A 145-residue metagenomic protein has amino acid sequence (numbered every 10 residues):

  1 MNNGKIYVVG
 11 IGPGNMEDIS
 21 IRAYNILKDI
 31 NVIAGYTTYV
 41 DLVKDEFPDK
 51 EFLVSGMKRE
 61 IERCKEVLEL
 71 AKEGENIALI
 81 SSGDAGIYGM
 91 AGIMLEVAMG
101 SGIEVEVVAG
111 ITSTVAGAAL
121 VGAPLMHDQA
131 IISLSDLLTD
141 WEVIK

Functional and structural regions predicted by a protein language model:
M1-I111, A116: Class I S-adenosyl-L-methionine
N2-V9, E104, V115-K145: Beta-strand/loop-alpha-helix module characteristic of Rossmann-like adenine-cofactor folds
